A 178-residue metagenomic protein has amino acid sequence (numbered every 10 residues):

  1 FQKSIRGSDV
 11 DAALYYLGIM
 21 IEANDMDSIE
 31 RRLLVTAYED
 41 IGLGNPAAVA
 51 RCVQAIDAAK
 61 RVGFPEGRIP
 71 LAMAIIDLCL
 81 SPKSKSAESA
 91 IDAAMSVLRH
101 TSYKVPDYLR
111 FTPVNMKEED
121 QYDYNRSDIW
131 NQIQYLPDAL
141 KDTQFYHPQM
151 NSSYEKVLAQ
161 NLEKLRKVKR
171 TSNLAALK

Functional and structural regions predicted by a protein language model:
F1-G7: A short helix-loop-helix "switch/interaction" segment in the helical subdomain of ASCE P-loop NTPases
G7-W130, P137-K178: Terminal-proximal interaction/regulatory segments of ATP-powered molecular machines
